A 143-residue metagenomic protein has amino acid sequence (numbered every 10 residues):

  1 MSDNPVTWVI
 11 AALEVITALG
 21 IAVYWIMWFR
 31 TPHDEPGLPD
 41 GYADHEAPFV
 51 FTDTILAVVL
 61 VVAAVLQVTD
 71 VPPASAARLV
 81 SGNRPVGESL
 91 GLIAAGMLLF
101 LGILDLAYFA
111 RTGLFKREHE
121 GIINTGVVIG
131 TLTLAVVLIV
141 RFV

Functional and structural regions predicted by a protein language model:
D3-V15, L79-A94: Interfacial segments of alpha-helical transmembrane regions
I16-I55: Hydrophobic transmembrane helix segments
A18, D53-V62, V128-L132: Core segments of transmembrane alpha-helices that mediate helix-helix packing or line hydrophobic substrate/ligand
G20-V23, G96-L106: Aromatic-anchored segments of alpha-helical transmembrane domains
P39-E46, S89-L90, G113-V127: Non-cytosolic membrane-interface motifs at loop->transmembrane helix junctions
L60-G91: Juxtamembrane helix-break-helix junctions at the cytosolic face of small multi-pass alpha-helical membrane proteins
I103-I123, V140-V143: Membrane-helix boundary connector in multi-pass membrane proteins
G126-V143: Membrane-water interface at the C-terminal end of transmembrane alpha helices
